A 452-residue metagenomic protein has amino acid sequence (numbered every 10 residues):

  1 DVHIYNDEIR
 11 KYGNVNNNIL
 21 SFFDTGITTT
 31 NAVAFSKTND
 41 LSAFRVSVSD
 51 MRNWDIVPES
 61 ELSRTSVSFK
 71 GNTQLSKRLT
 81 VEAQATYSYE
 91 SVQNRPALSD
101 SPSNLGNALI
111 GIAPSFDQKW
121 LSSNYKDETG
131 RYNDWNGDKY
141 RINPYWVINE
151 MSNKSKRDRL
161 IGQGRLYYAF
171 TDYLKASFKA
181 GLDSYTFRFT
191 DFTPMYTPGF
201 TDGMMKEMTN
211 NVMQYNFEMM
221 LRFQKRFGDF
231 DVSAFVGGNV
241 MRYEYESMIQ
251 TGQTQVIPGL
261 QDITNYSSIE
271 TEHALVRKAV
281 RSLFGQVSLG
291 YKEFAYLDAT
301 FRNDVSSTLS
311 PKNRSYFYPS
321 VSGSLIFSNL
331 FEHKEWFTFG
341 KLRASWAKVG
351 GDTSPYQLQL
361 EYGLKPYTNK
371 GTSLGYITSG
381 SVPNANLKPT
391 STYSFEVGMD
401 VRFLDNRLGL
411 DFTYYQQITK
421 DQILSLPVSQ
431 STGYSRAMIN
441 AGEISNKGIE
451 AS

Functional and structural regions predicted by a protein language model:
D1-N14, D55-S60, S66, K70-R159 (+5 more regions): Surface-exposed loop/interface segments of Gram-negative outer-membrane beta-barrel transport/assembly proteins
N16-G26: Periplasmic N-terminal accessory/gating domains of Gram-negative outer-membrane beta-barrel systems
F22-F23, T30-R52, I56, S68-Q74 (+2 more regions): Predominantly transmembrane beta-strands of Gram-negative outer membrane beta-barrel pores used for transport
T28-T30, L62-S68, S282, Y316-S320: Transmembrane beta-barrel architecture of outer membranes
V33-K37, F69-T73, G162-Y168, M219-F223 (+6 more regions): Residues on the lipid-exposed face of transmembrane beta-strands in outer-membrane beta-barrel proteins
K37-N39, D50, T73, L166-Y168 (+10 more regions): Residue-level signature of outer-membrane beta-barrel architecture
V256, K278, Q286-E293: Active-site-adjacent "gating/activation" loops or surface patches in catalytic cores
P311-S315: Short glycine/threonine-rich loop-to-helix capping motif typified by GTGT followed within a few residues by an Asp-Pro
